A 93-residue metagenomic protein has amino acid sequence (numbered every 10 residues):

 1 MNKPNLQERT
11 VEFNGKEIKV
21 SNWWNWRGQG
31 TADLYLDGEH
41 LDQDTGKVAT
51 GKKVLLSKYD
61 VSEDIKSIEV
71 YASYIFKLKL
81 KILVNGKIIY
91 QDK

Functional and structural regions predicted by a protein language model:
M1-K93: Cysteine-centric segments in proteins
